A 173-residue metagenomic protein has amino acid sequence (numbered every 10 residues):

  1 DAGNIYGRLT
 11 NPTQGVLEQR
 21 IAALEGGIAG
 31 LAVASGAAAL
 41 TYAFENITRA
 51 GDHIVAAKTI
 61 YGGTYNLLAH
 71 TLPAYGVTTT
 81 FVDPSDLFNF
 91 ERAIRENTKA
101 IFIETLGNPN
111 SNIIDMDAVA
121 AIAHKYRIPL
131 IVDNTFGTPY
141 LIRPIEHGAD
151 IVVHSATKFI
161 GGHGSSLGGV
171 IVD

Functional and structural regions predicted by a protein language model:
D1-A23, I28: A glycine-/small-polar-enriched, mobile loop at the entrance of the PLP active site in fold-type I
A29-D173: Conserved PLP-enzyme active-site core in the AAT-like
